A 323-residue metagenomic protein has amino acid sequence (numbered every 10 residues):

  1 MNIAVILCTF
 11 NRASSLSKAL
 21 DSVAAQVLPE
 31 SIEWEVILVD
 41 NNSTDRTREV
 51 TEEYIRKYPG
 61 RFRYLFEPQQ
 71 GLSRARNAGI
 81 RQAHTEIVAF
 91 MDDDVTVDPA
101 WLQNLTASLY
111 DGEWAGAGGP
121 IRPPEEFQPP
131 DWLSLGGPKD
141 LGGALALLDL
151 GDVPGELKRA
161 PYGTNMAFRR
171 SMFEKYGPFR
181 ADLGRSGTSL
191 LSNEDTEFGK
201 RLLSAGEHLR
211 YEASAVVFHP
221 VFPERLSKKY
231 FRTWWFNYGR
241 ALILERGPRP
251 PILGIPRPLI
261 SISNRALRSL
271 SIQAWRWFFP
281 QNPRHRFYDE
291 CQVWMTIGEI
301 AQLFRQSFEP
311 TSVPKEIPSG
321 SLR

Functional and structural regions predicted by a protein language model:
R12-Q26: Short, well-formed alpha-helical segments that are part of the catalytic scaffolds of diverse glycosyltransferases
S22, D40-E49, V95: A conserved acidic beta->alpha catalytic loop
E67-A83: Glycine-rich, basic loop-to-helix element that forms the pyrophosphate-binding segment of sugar-nucleotide handling
V88: Short aromatic/hydrophobic "clamp" motif used to bind/position activated sugar donors
A100-L133: Conserved donor NDP-sugar-binding/catalytic core segment of glycosyltransferases
G136-R159: Short, flexible, basic/aromatic active-site loop/helix in glycosyltransferases
P161-G163, R185-F198: Acidic donor-binding loop at a coil-to-helix junction in glycosyltransferase catalytic cores that engages
T233-N237, G247-R323: Non-catalytic, C-terminal membrane-associated alpha-helical segments of glycosyltransferases
